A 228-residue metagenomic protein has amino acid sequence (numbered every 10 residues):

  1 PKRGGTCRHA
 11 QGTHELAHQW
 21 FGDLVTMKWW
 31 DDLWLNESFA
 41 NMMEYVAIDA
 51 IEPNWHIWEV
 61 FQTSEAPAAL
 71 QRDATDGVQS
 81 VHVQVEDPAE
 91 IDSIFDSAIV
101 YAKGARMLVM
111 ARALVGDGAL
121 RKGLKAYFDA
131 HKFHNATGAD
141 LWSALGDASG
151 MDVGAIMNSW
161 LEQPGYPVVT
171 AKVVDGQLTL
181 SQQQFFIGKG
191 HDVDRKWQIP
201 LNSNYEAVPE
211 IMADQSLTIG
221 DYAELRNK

Functional and structural regions predicted by a protein language model:
P1-Q184, G188-G190: Hydrophobic alpha-helical and helix-loop surface patches within well-folded domains that function as non-catalytic
V168-K228: Long, His/Glu/Asp-enriched segments that create or flank divalent metal/ion-associated functional microenvironments
